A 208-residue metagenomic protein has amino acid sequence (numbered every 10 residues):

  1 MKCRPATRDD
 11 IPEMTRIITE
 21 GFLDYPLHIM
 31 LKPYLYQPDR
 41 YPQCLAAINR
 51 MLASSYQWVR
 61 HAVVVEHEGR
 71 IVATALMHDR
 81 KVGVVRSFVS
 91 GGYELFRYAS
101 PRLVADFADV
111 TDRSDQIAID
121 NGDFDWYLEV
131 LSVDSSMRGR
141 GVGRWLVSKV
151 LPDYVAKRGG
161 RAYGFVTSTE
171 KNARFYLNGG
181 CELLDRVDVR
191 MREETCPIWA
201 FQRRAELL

Functional and structural regions predicted by a protein language model:
K2-I29: A short beta-loop-alpha structural element at the N-terminal edge of CoA-dependent acyl/N-acetyltransferase catalytic
Q43-V63, Y127: A short helix-loop-beta-strand connector motif used in the catalytic cores of GNAT acetyltransferases and, in some
V59-A75, N178: Conserved beta-hairpin
T74-S132, R190-T195: Conserved acyl-donor/pantetheine-binding loop and adjacent beta-alpha core of acyl/acetyltransferases and related
F124-W126, Y154-S168: Conserved GNAT acetyl-CoA-binding A-motif
E129-R138, G164-R174, M191-E194: Conserved beta-strand-loop-alpha-helix junction that forms the acyl-donor binding cleft
V133, G139-D153: Conserved acetyl-CoA-binding loop-helix of GNAT-fold acetyltransferases
R144, T169-R186: Conserved active-site alpha-helix within GNAT-family acetyltransferase domains
